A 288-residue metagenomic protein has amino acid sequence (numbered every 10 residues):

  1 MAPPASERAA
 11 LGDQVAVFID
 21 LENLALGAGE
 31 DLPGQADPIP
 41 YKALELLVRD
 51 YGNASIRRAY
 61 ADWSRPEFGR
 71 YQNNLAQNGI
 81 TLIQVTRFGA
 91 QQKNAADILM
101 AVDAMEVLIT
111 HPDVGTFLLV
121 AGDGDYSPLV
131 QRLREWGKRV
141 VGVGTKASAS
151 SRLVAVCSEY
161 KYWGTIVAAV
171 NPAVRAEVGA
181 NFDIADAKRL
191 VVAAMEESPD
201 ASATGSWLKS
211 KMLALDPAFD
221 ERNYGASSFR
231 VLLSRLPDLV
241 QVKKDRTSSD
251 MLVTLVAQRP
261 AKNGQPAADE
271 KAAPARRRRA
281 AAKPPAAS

Functional and structural regions predicted by a protein language model:
M1-D103, I109, Q131-R134, R139: Domain-level signal for Mg2+-assisted phosphodiester chemistry and nucleotide/NA-binding surfaces in nucleic-acid
D13, G115-A121, P128, L133-K138 (+1 more regions): Active-site histidine-anchored catalytic micro-motif
E67-Q72, T145-L153: Short, glycine/polar-rich helix-capping loops at beta-to-alpha or helix-loop-helix junctions that flank or form
L82, F117, Y160-K161: Short, well-ordered beta-strand core segments
L108-G115: Glycine-rich phosphate-binding loop signature in dinucleotide/nucleotide-binding domains
V143, P172-S288: N-terminal regulatory modules in eukaryotic regulatory proteins
A149-G164, A168: Contiguous mid-protein beta-loop-alpha structural module that forms a pocket-lining wall or clamp of enzyme active
